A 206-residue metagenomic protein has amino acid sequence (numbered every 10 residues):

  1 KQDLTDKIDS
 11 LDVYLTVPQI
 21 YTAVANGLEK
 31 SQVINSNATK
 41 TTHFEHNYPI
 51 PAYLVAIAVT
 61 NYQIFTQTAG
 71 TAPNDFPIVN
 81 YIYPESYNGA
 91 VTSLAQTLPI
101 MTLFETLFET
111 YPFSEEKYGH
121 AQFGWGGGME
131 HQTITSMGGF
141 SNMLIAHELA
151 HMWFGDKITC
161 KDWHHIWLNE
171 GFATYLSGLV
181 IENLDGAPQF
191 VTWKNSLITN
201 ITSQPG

Functional and structural regions predicted by a protein language model:
Q2-A146, Y175: Hydrophobic helix-coil surface modules that form long, contiguous segments used for peptide/substrate interaction
T106-E115, T159-K161, E182-P188: Secondary-structure transition/capping motifs at alpha-helix termini and the adjoining loop/turn into the next element
E115, G119-A121, I158-Y175: Post-HEXXH active-site segment of zinc metalloproteases
H147-E148, E170: Acidic active-site catalytic centers that drive phospho-/nucleotidyl reactions and related ester hydrolyses
L149-I166, L179, N183-L184: Catalytic Zn2+-binding segment of zinc metalloproteases
E170-G206: Acidic/His/Gly-enriched intrinsically disordered linker/tail segments that often contain short helix/coil "MoRF-like"
